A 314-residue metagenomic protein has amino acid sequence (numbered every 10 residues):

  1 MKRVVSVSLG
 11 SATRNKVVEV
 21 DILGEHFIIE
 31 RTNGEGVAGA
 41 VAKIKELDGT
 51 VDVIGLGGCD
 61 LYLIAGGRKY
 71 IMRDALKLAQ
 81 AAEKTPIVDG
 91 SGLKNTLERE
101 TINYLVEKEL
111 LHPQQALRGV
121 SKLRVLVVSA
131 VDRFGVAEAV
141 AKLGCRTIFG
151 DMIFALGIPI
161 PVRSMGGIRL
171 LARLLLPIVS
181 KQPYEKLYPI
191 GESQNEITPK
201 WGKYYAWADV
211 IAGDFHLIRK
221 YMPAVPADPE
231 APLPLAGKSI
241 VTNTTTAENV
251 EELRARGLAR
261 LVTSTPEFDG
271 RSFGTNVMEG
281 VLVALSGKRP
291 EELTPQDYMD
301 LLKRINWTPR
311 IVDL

Functional and structural regions predicted by a protein language model:
K2-P113, R118, K122, L143 (+3 more regions): Metallocofactor- and cofactor-centric catalytic cores in central/energy metabolism, strongly enriched
N15, R133-A137, K220: Short glycine/serine/threonine-rich phosphate/pyrophosphate-binding segments that cradle anionic phosphate groups
N33-G34, V128-A130, G191-N195: Active-site glycine- and acidic-residue-rich loops that bind and position anionic ligands or nucleotide-like cofactors
G39, K45, Q194-W207, A212-P232 (+1 more regions): A short, acidic, amphipathic alpha-helical segment used as a generic capping/interface helix at domain edges
D60, D132, L217-I218: Alpha-helix capping/helix-boundary segments
A65-D74, A137-V140, M222-D228, L233-P234: Short Gly/Thr/Asp-enriched flexible loops that form oxyanion-binding sites at enzyme active sites
V125-K181: Conserved anion/nucleotide-ligand pocket segment
G157-R219: Active-site rim beta-loop-alpha module in soluble metabolic enzymes
